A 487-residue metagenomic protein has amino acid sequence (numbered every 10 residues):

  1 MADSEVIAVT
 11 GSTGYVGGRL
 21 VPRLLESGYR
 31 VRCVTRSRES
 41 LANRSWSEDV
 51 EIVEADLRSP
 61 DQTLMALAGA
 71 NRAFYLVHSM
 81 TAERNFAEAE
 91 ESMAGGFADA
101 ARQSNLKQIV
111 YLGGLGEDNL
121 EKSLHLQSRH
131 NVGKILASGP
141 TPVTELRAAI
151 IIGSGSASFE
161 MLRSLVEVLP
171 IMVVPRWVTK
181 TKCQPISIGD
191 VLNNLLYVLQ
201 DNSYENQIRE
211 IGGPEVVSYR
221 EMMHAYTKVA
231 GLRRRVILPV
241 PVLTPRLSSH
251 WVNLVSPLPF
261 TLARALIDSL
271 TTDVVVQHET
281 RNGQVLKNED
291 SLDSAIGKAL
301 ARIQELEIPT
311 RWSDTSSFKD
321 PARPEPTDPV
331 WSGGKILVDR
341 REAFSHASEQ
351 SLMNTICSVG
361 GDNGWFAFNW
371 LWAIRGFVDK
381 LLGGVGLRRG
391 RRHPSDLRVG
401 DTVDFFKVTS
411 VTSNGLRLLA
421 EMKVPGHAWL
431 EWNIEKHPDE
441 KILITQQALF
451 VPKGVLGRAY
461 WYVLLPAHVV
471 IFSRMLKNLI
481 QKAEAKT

Functional and structural regions predicted by a protein language model:
A2-E5, N194-L262, D273-R341: Mid/C-terminal beta-alpha module of Rossmann-like enzyme folds, strongest in SDR-family dehydrogenases/epimerases
A2-Y29: N-terminal Rossmann NAD(P)H-binding glycine-rich loop of SDR-like oxidoreductase domains
E39-S104, G114-D118: NAD(P)H-binding glycine-rich loop region in Rossmannoid oxidoreductase-like domains and their noncatalytic homologs
S79-V168: Glycine-/Pro-rich loop/turn segments that contact NAD(P) or position catalytic residues in Rossmann-like domains
M93, A157-S158, V178-L199, Q207 (+1 more regions): Substrate-positioning beta->alpha
A149-G155, R176-I188, G212-E215, L286: Glycine-rich "substrate-gating" loop/helix at the edge of Rossmann-like oxidoreductase active sites
R264, A420-V469, L479: Beta-strand/loop substructures that line and gate deep hydrophobic ligand-binding cavities in soluble
I336, F344-P425, N478: Glycine-rich portal/gate segments that line the openings of hydrophobic small-molecule binding cavities
